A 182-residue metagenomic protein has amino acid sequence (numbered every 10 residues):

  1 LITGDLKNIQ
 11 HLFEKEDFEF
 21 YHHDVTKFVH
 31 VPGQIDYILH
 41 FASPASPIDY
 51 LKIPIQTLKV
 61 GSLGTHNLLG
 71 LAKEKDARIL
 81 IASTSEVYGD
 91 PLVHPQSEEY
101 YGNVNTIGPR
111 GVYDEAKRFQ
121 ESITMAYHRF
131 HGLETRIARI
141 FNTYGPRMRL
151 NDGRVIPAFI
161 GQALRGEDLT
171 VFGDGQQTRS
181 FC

Functional and structural regions predicted by a protein language model:
L1-T143, A163, G173: N-terminal Rossmann-like NAD(P)+-binding domain of SDR-like oxidoreductases, especially those catalyzing
R118, L133-E134, T143-A158, R165-E167 (+1 more regions): Glycine/proline-rich active-site loop of Rossmann-fold NAD(P)-dependent oxidoreductases
